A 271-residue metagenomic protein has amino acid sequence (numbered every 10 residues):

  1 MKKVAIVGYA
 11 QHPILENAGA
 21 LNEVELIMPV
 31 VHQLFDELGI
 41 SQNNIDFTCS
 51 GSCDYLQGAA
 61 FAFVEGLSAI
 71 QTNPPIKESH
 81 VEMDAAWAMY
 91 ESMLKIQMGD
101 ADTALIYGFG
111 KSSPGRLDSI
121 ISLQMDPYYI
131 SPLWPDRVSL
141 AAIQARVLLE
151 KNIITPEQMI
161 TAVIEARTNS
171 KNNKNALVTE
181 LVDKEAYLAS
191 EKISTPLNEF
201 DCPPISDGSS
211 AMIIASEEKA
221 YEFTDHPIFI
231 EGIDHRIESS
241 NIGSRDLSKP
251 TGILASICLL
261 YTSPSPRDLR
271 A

Functional and structural regions predicted by a protein language model:
M1-V24, M28, P127, I160-T161 (+1 more regions): Condensing-enzyme catalytic core mediating Claisen C-C bond formation in acyl metabolism
M1-V4, N43-I45, T72-P74, M98-A104 (+3 more regions): Short coil/turn connectors at secondary-structure junctions
G8-Y55: N-terminal beta1-alpha1-beta2 module of alpha/beta enzyme domains
A18-A20, A60-F61, G115-I120, K171-K174 (+1 more regions): Short acidic, glycine/serine/threonine-rich loops at helix termini
V24-L38, A88, A141-A145, P250-S263: Short, well-ordered amphipathic alpha-helical segments that serve as non-catalytic structural scaffolds within diverse
S52-Y107, K111-Y129, L133-L140, T179-C202 (+2 more regions): Conserved catalytic cysteine-centered active-site region of acyl-thioester-dependent Claisen-condensing enzymes
H80-G110, V138-N175, M212-E218: Active-site-proximal alpha-helical scaffold in enzymes
Y261-A271: Single conserved hydrophobic/aromatic residue that forms the stacking wall/gate of nucleotide- or nucleobase-binding
